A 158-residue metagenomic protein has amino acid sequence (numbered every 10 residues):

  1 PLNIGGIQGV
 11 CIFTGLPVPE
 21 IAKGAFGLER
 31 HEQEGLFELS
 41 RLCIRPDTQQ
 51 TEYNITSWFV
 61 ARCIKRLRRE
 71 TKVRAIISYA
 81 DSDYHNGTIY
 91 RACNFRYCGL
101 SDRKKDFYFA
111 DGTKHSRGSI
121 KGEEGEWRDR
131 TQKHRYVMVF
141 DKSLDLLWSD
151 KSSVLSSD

Functional and structural regions predicted by a protein language model:
P1-G5, R130-K133, V139: Amide-forming acyltransferase catalytic core, primarily the GNAT-like/NAT-type and related acyltransferase folds
P1-V18: Conserved beta-hairpin
T14-R128, R135-M138: Acyl-donor binding region in acyl/amide transferases
R135-W148: C-terminal accessory regions of radical SAM enzymes
W148-D158: Short, cationic low-complexity segments
